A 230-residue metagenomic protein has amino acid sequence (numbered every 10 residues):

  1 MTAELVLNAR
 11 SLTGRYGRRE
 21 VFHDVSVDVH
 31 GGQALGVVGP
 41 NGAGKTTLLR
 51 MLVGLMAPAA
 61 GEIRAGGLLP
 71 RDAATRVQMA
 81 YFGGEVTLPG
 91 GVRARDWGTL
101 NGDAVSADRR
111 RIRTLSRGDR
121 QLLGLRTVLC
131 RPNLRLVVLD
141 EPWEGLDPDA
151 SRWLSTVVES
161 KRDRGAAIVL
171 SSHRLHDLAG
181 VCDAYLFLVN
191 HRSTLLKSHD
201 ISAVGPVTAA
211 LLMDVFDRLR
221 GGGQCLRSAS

Functional and structural regions predicted by a protein language model:
V38-P40: The feature captures the beta-strand-to-loop junction immediately N-terminal to the Walker
V53: Helix-to-loop junction immediately C-terminal to a conserved catalytic motif
G61-R71: Conserved ABC transporter NBD signature motif
V137-E141: Catalytic Walker B motif of ABC-type/P-loop ATPase nucleotide-binding domains
S171-H173: H-loop/switch region of ABC-family ATPase nucleotide-binding domains
L178-G180: A short, surface-exposed alpha-helical micro-motif characterized by mixed small hydrophobic and charged/polar residues
Y185-H199: H-loop (His-switch) and adjacent beta-strand-loop-beta switch element of ABC-type ATPase nucleotide-binding domains
